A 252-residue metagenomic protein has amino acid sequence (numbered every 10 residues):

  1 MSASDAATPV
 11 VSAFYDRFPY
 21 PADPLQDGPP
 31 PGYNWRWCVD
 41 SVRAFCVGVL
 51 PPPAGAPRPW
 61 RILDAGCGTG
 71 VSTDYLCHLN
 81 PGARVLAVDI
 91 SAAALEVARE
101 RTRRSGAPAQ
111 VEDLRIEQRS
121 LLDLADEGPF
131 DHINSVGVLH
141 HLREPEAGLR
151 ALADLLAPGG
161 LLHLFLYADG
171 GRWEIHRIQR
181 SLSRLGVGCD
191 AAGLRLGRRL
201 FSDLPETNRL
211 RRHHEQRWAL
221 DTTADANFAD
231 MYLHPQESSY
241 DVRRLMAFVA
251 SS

Functional and structural regions predicted by a protein language model:
M1-G32: N-terminal, positively charged/glycine-rich alpha-helical extensions of SAM-dependent methyltransferases
D27-P59, Y75: Conserved alpha-helix/loop element of class I SAM-dependent methyltransferases that forms part of the SAM/SAH-binding
P59-G68: Conserved class I S-adenosyl-L-methionine
L63, T73-L122: Class I SAM-dependent methyltransferase SAM/SAH-binding core
L122-H132: A short acidic, Gly/Pro-enriched loop at the edge of an enzyme's catalytic core that lines a small-molecule cofactor
D131-E144: A short SAM/SAH-binding and catalytic strip from SAM-dependent methyltransferases
E146-P158: A short glycine-rich, Lys/Arg-flanked "PGG" loop and its adjoining helix->strand segment in the class I
L161-R211: Conserved class I S-adenosyl-L-methionine
